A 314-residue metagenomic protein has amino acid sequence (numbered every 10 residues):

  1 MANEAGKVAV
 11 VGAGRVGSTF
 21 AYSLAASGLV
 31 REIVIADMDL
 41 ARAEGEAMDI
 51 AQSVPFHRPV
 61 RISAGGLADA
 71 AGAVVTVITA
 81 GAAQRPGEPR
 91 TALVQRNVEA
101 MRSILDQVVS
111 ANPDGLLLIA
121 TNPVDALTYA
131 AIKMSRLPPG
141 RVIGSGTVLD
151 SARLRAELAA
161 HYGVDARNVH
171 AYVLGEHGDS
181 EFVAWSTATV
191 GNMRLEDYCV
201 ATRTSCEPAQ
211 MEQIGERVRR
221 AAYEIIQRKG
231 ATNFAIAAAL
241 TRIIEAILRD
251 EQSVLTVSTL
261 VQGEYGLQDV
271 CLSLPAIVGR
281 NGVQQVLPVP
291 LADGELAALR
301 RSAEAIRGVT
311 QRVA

Functional and structural regions predicted by a protein language model:
G6-A9: Beta1/beta-strand and adjacent pyrophosphate-binding region of the FAD-binding site in flavoprotein oxidoreductases
A13-G14: Glycine-rich Rossmann-fold phosphate-binding loop(s) that bind the pyrophosphate of adenine dinucleotide cofactors
G17-S18: N-terminal Rossmann-fold NAD(P) dinucleotide-binding loop
A26-E32, R136-P138: Conserved S-adenosyl-L-methionine
E32-V74, E88, R307-R312: Conserved N-terminal Rossmann-fold NAD(P) cofactor-binding segment
P55-L116: Rossmann-like NAD(P)-binding element
R90-A156: Rossmann-like NAD(P)(H) cofactor-binding subdomain of soluble oxidoreductases
S135-R141, S151-D293, A297-A314: C-terminal substrate-binding/catalytic lobe of Rossmann-fold NAD(P)-dependent dehydrogenases
